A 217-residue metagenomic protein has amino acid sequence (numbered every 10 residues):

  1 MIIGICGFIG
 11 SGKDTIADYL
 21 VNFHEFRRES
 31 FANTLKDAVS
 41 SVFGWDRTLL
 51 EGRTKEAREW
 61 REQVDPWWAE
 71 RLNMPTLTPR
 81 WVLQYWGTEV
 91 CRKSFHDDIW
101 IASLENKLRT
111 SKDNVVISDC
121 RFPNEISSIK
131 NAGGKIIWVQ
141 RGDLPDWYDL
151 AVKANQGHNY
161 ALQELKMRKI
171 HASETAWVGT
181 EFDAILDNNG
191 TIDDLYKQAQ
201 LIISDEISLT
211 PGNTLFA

Functional and structural regions predicted by a protein language model:
M1-I3: Extreme N-terminal starter segment of soluble prokaryotic enzymes
C6, F31, S118-C120: Short His-Asn-centered micro-motif
C6-I9, S127-N131, K135, V139-A217: Small-molecule kinase domains that catalyze NTP-dependent phosphoryl transfer to phosphate-bearing small molecules
K13: Conserved lysine of the Walker
I16: Hydrophobic positions on the alpha1 helix immediately C-terminal to the Walker A/P-loop
N22-E29: Post-Walker A helix-loop "phosphate-sensing" segment adjacent to the P-loop in P-loop NTPases
F23, V82-Y85, V90-F95, A102-A154: ATP-dependent NMP and nucleoside kinases share a basic, alpha-helical "lid"
N33-D113: ATP-dependent small-molecule kinase phosphotransfer cores that center on conserved nucleotide phosphate-binding segments
